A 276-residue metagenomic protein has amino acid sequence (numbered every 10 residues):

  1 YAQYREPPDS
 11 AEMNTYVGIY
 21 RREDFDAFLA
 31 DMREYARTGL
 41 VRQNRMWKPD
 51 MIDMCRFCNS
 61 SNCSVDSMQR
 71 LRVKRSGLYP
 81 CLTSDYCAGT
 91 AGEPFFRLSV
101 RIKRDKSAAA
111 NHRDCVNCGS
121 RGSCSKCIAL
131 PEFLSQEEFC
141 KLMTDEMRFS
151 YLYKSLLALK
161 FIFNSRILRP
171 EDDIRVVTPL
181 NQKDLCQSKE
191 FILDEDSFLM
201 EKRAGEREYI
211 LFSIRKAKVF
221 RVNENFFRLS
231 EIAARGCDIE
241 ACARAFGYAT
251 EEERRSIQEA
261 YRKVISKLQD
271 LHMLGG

Functional and structural regions predicted by a protein language model:
Y1-R5: Core AdoMet radical
S10-C87, T178-C186, F191-I192: A C-terminal junction/extension of Radical SAM enzymes
R70-R72, V116, V219: His/acidic/aromatic-lined binding-pocket segments of jelly-roll/cupin-type domains and related regulatory beta-sandwich
T83-G92, V219-N225: Short amphipathic beta-strand/extended segments with alternating polar/hydrophobic composition
T83-S84, C127-P131, S213, N223: Short conserved micro-motifs at the rims of enzyme active sites and ligand-binding pockets
A88-Y209, E252-K267: Flexible mid-to-C-terminal extensions adjoining Fe-S/redox cofactors in radical SAM and related proteins
N117, R221-G276: Long, charge-rich, low-complexity alpha-helical segments
F198-F227: Short alpha-helical segments that sit at the start of domains
